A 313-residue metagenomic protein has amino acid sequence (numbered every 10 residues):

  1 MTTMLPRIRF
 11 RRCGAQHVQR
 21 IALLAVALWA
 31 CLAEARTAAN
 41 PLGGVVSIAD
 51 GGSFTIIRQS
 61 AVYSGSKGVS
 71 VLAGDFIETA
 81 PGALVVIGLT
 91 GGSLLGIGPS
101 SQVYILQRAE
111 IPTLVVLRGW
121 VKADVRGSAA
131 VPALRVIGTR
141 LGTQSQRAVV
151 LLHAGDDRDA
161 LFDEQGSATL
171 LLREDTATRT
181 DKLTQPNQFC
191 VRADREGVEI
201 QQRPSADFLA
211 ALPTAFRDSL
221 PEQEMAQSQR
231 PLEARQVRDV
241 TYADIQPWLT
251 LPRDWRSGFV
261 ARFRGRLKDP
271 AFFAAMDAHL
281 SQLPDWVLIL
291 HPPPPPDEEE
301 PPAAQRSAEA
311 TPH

Functional and structural regions predicted by a protein language model:
M1-Q16: N-terminal secretory signal peptides that target proteins for export/translocation
T3-M4, A38, Q185, P312: N-terminal compositionally biased, intrinsically disordered segments and leader/signal-like regions
R20-A30: Bacterial N-terminal signal peptides
R36-A278, D285-W286: Flexible, surface-exposed loop/linker segments and immediately adjacent secondary-structure boundaries
R262-H313: C-terminal non-catalytic accessory extensions
